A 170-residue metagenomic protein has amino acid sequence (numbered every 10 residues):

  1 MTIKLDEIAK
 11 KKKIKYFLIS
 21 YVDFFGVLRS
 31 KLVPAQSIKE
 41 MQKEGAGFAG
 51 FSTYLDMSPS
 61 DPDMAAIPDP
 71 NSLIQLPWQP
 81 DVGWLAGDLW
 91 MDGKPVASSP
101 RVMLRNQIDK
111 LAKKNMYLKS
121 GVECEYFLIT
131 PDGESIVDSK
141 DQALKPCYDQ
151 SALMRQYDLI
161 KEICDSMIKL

Functional and structural regions predicted by a protein language model:
M1-L170: ATP/Mg2+-dependent ligation/transfer catalytic cores
